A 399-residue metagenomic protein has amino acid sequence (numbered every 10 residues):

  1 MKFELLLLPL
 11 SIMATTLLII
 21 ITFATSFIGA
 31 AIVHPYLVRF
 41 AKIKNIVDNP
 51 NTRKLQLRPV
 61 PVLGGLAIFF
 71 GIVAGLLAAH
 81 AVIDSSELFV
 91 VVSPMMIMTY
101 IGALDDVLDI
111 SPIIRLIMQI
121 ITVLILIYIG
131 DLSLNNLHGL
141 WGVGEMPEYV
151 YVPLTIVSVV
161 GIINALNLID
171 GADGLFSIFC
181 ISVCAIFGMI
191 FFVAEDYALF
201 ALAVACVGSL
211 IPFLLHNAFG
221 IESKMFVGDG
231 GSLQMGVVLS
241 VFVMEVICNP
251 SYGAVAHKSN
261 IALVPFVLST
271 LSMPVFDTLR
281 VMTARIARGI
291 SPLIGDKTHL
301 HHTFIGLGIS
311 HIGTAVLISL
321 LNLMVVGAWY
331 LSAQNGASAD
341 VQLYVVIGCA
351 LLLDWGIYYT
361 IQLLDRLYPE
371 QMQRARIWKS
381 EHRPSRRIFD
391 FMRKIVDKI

Functional and structural regions predicted by a protein language model:
F3-F40, K44-N45, F69-S85, F89-Y100 (+2 more regions): Alpha-helical transmembrane segments
N49-P61, K224: Juxtamembrane helix-capping/reentrant segments at transmembrane boundaries
A74-S86, L104-I110, I127-W141, N249-P250: Transmembrane alpha-helix boundary signature
V90-I120: Hydrophobic alpha-helical hairpins/lids featuring a short glycine-rich hinge
M96-I101, M118-S133, L154-N164, C180-I186 (+1 more regions): Membrane-embedded alpha-helical core segments of multi-pass
E145-T155, A262: Membrane-interfacial loop-to-helix junctions in multi-pass transporters
